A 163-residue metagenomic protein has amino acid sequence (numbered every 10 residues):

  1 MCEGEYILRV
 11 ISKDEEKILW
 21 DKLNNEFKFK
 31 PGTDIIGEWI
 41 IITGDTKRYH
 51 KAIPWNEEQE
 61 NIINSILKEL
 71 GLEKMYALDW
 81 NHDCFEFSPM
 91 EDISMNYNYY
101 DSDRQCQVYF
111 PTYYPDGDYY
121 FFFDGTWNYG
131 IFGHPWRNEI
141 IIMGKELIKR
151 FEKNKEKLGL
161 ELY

Functional and structural regions predicted by a protein language model:
M1-Y163: Structured alpha/beta or helical-core interaction and ligand-binding surfaces enriched in interleaved
